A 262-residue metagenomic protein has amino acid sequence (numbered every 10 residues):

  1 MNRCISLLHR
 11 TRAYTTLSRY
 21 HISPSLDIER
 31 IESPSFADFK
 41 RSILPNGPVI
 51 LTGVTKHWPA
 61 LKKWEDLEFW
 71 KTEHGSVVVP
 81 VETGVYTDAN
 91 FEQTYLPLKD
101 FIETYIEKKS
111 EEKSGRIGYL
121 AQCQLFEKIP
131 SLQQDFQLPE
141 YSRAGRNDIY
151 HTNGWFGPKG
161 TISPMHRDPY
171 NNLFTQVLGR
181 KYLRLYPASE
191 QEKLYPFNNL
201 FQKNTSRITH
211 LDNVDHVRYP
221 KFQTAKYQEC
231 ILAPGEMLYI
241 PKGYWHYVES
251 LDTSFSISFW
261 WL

Functional and structural regions predicted by a protein language model:
N2-M237, W245-L262: N-terminal accessory scaffold of Fe(II)-dependent oxygenases
